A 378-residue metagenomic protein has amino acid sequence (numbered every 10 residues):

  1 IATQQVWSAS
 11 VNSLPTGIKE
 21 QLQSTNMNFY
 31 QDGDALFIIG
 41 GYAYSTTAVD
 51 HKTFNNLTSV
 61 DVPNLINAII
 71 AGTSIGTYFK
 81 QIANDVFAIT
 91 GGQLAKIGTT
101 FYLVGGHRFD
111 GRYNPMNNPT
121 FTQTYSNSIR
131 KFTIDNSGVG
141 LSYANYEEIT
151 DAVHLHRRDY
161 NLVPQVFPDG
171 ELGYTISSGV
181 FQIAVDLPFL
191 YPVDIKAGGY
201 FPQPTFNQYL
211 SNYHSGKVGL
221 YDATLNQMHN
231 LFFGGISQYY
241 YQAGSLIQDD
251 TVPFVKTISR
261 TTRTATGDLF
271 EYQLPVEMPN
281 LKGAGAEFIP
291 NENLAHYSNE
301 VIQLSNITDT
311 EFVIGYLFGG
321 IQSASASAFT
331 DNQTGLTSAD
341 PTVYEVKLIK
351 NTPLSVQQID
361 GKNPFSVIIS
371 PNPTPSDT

Functional and structural regions predicted by a protein language model:
I1-A2, D50-A71, M116-G138, L187-Y200 (+2 more regions): Beta-propeller blade signature
I1-G33, A43: Blade-loop segments of beta-propeller domains
T3-I18, P63-D85, F132-V153, I195-Q208 (+1 more regions): Blade-edge beta-strand/turn elements of extracellular beta-propeller and related beta-sheet repeat scaffolds
T16-N26, A43-G98: Asp-box/WD-like beta-propeller blade repeats and closely related beta-sheet repeat scaffolds
E20-F29, T90-L94, R158-V163, Y213-Y221 (+1 more regions): Beta-propeller and closely related beta-sheet repeat lectin domains
D34-I39, T100-L103, G170-I176, L225-F233 (+1 more regions): Entry beta-strands of beta-propeller and related beta-repeat scaffolds
Y42-Y44, H107-F109, V180-Q182, I236-Q238 (+1 more regions): Residue-level signature of beta-propeller blades and closely related beta-rich strand-turn architectures in secreted
L354-T378: Surface-exposed, proline-anchored Ser/Thr-rich loop/turn motifs
